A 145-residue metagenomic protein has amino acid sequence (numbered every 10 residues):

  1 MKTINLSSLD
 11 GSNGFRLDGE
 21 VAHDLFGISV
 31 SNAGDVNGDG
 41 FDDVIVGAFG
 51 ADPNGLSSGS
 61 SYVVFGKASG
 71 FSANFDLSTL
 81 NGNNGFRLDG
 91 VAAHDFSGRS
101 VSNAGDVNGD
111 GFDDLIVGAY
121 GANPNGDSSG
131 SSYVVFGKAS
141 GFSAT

Functional and structural regions predicted by a protein language model:
M1-T145: Conserved beta-strand/short-helix segments that make up beta-rich extracellular adhesion/recognition modules
